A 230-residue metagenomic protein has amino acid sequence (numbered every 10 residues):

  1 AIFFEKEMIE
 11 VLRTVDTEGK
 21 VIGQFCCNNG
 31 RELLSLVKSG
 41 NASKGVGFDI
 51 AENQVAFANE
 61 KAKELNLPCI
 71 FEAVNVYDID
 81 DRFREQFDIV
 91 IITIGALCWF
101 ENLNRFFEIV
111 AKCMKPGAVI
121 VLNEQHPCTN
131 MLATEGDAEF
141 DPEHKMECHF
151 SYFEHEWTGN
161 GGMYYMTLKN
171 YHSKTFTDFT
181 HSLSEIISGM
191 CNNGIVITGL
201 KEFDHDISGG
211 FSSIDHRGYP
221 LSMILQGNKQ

Functional and structural regions predicted by a protein language model:
A1-K20, S35: Conserved alpha-helix/loop element of class I SAM-dependent methyltransferases that forms part of the SAM/SAH-binding
V21-I79: Class I SAM-dependent methyltransferase SAM/SAH-binding core
D81-V90: A short acidic, Gly/Pro-enriched loop at the edge of an enzyme's catalytic core that lines a small-molecule cofactor
I92-I94, N123: Residues lining the SAM
C98-W99: A short His-aromatic
N104-V119: A short glycine-rich, Lys/Arg-flanked "PGG" loop and its adjoining helix->strand segment in the class I
G117, L122-S188: SAM-dependent methyltransferase
E185-Q230: C-terminal lobe and adjacent flexible extensions of AdoMet/dcAdoMet transferase-like proteins
